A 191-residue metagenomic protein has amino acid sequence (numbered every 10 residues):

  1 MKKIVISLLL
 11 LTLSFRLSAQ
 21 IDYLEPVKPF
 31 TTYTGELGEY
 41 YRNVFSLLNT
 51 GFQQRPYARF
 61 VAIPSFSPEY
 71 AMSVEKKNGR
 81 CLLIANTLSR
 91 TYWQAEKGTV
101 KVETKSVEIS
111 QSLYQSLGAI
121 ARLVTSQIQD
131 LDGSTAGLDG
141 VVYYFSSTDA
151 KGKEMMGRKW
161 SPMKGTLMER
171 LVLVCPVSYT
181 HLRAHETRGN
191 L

Functional and structural regions predicted by a protein language model:
M1-D22: Bacterial Sec-dependent N-terminal signal peptides
I21-R59, S65-P68: Start-of-domain marker
Q54-P64, R122-S161: Short, structured surface segments that line ligand/substrate-binding pockets
S73-E96: A glycine-rich, hydrophobic loop/mini-helix early in the fold
N86-T91, G157-L167: Short, solvent-exposed aromatic-acidic interface loops
S89-Q129: Long, charged/polar, surface-exposed segments that mediate recognition or autoinhibition
T180-T187: Conserved small/polar residues in nucleotide/adenosyl-binding loops
